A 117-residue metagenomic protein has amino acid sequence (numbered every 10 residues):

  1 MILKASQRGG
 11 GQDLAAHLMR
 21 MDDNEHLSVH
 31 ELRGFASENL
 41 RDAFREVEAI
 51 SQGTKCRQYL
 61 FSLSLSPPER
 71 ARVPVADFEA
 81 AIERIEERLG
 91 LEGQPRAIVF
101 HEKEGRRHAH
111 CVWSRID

Functional and structural regions predicted by a protein language model:
M1-D117: N-terminal nicking endonuclease/strand-transfer module with a His-rich metal-binding environment and a catalytic Tyr
